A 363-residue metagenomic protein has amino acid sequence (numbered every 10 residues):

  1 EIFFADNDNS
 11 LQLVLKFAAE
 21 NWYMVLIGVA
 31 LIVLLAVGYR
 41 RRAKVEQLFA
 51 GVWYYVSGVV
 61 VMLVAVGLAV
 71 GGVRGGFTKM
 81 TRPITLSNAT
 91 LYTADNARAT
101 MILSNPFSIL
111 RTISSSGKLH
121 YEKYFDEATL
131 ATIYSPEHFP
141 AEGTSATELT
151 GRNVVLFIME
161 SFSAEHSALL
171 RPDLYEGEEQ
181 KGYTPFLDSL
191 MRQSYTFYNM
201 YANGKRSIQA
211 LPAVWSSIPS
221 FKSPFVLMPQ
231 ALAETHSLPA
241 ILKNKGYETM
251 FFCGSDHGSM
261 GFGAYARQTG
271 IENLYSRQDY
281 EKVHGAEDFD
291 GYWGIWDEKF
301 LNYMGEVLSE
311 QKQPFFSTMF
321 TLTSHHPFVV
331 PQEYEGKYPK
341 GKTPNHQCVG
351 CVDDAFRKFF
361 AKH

Functional and structural regions predicted by a protein language model:
E1-I27, V45-F49, R74-N105: Membrane-interfacial interhelical loops
F3-N7, V14-W22, R42, F49 (+4 more regions): Generic secondary-structure transition motif, activating predominantly at the C-termini of alpha-helices
L15-F17, G38, L68-G72: Hydrophobic alpha-helical transmembrane segments
N21-W22, R41, G285, H363: Short, flexible coil/linker elements and helix-boundary hinge sites characteristic of intrinsically disordered
G28-V61: Cytosolic-side transmembrane helix boundary signature
G51-T78: Internal/C-terminal transmembrane anchor helices
G75-H363: Soluble catalytic regions of membrane-associated enzymes that act on cell-envelope and secretory-pathway components
